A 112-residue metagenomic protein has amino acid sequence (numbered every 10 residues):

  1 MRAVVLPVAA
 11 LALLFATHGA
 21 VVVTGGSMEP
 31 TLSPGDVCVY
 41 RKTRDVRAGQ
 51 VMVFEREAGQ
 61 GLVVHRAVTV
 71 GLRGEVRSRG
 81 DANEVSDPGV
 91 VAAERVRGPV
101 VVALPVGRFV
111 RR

Functional and structural regions predicted by a protein language model:
M1-R112: Extended hydrophobic leader/signal-anchor segments used for secretion and membrane insertion
